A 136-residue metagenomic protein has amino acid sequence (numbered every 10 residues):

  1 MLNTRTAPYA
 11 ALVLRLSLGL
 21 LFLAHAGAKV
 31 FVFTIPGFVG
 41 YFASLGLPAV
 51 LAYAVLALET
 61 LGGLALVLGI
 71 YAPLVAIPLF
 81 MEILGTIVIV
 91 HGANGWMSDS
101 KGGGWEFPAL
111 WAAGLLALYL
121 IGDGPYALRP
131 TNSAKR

Functional and structural regions predicted by a protein language model:
M1-V30, A49-A57, L61-R136: Extended, low-polarity transmembrane helix blocks
F31-L45: Membrane-interface interhelical connector segments
